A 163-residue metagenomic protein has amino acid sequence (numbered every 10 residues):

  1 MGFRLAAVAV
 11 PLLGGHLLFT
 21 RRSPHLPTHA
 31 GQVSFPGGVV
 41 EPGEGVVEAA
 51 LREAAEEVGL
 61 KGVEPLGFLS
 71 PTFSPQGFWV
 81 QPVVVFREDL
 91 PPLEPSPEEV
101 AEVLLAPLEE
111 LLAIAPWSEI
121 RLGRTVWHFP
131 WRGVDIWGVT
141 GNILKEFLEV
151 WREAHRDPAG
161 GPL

Functional and structural regions predicted by a protein language model:
M1-F35: N-terminal strand-loop-strand
A9-P11, T140-L148: Buried hydrophobic packing segments
G31, G37, G138-G141: Glycine-centered small-residue hotspots that permit tight backbone geometry or close packing
V39-I136, K145-L163: Unchanged
